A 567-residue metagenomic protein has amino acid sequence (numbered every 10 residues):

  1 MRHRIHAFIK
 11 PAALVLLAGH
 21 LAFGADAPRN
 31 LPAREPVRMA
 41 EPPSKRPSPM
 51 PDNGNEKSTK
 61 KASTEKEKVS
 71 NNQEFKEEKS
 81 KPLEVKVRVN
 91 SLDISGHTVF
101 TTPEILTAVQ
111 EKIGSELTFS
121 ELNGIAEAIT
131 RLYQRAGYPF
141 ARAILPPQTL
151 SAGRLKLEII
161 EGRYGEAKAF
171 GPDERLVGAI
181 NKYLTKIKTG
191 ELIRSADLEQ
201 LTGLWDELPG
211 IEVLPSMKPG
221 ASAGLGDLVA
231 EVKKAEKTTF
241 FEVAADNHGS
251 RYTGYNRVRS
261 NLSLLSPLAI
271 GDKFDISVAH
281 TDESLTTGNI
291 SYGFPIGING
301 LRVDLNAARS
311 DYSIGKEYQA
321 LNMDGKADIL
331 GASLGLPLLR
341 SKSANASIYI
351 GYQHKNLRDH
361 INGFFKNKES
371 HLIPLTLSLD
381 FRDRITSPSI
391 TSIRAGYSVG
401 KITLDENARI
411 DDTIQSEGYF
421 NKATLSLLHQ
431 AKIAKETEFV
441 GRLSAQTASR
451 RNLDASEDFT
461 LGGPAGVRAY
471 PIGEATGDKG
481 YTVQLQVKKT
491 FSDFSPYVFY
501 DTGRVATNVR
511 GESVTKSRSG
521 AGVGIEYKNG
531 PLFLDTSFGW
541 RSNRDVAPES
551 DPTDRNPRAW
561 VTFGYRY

Functional and structural regions predicted by a protein language model:
R2-A12: Bacterial N-terminal signal peptides that target proteins for export
G19-L21: N-terminal signal peptide c-region/cleavage motif recognized by signal peptidases
A25-G249, V278-T286, A423, R442-A445: Periplasmic polypeptide-binding modules associated with outer-membrane biogenesis and secretion
D26-A27, D173-G178, R194-T386, P552-R566: Gram-negative/organellar outer-membrane beta-barrel architecture
M217, V243-N247, I276-H280, L305-R309 (+7 more regions): Transmembrane beta-barrel strands of outer-membrane/channel proteins
R358-D493, V498-N508: C-terminal outer-membrane beta-barrel translocator/porin domains of Gram-negative envelope proteins and their
N529-Y567: Predominantly the C-terminal beta-signal and adjacent terminal strand-loop region of outer-membrane beta-barrel
